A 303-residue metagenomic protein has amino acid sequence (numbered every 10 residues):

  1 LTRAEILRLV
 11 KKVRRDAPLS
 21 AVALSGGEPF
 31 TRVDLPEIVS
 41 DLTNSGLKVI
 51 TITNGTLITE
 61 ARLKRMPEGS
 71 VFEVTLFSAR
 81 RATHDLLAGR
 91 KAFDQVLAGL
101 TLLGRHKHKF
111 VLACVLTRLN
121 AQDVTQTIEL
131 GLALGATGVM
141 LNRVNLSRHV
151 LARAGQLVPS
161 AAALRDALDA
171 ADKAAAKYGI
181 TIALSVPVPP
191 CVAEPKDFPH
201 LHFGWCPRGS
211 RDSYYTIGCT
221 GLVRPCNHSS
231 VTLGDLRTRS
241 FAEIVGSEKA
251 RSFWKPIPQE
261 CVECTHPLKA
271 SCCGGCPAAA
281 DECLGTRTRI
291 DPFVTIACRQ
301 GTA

Functional and structural regions predicted by a protein language model:
R3-S25, R32-N145, V150-P159: Radical SAM/AdoMet-radical enzyme domain recognition
L19-S25, F30, S213-G221, C264: N-terminal pre-triad scaffold of radical SAM enzymes
P29-F30, R118-L119, V188-V192: Short, internal active-site loops enriched in acidic
I58, H84-L87, I182, V188 (+2 more regions): Short clusters of hydrophobic/aromatic residues that line enzyme substrate/ligand-binding pockets
V115, S185-V188, H228, A278: Short, well-ordered beta-to-alpha junction loops that form the rim of enzyme active sites and present histidine/acidic
S147-C226, K269-S271: A C-terminal junction/extension of Radical SAM enzymes
V223, N227-A303: Flexible mid-to-C-terminal extensions adjoining Fe-S/redox cofactors in radical SAM and related proteins
